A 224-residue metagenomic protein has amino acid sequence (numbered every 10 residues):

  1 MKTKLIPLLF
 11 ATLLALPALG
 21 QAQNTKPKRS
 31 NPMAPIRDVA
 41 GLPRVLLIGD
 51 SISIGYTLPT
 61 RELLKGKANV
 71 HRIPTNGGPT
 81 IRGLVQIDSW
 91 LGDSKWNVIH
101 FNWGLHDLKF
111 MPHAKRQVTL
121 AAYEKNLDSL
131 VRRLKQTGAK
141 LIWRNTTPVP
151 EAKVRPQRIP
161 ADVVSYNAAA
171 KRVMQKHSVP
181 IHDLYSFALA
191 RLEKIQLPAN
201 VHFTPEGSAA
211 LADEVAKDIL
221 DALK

Functional and structural regions predicted by a protein language model:
M1-L5: Positively charged n-region of N-terminal signal peptides that target proteins for export
P7-P17: Bacterial N-terminal signal peptides
L13, L46, I195-L197: A generic, residue-level signal for flexible/boundary positions that often mark functional hotspots
L16-L19, T119: Generic detector of short, well-ordered, non-transmembrane alpha-helical segments enriched in hydrophobic residues
G20-A22, A139: Intrinsically disordered, low-complexity regions enriched in polar/acidic and amide residues
A22-I99, A210: Serine-esterase "nucleophile elbow" of acetyl-processing enzymes
V39, E62-N69, L84-K224: Alpha-helical cap/lid subdomain in secreted, periplasmic, or secretory-pathway luminal O-acyl-processing enzymes
